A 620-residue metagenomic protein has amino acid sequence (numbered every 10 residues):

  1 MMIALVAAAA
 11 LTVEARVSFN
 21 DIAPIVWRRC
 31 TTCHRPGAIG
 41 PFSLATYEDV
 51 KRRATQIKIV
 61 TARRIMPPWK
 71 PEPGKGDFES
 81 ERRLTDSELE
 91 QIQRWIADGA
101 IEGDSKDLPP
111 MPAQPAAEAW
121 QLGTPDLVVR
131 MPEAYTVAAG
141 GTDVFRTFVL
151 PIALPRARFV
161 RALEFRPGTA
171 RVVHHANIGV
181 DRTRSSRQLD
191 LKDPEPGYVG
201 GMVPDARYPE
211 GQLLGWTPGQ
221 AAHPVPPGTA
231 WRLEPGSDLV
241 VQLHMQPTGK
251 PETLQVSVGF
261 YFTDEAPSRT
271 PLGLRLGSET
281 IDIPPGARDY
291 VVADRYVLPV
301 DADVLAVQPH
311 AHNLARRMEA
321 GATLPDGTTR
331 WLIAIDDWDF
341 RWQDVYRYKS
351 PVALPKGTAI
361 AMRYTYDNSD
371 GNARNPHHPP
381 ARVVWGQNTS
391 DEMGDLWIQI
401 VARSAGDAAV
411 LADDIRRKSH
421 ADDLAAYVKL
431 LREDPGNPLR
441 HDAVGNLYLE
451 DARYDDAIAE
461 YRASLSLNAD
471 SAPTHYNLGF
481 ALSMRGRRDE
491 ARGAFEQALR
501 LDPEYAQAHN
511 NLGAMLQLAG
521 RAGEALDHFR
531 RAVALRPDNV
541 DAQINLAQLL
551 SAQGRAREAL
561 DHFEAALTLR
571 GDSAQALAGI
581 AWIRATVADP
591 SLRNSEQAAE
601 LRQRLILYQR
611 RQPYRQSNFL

Functional and structural regions predicted by a protein language model:
A7-P155, G236-Q242, P247-G249: Aromatic- and Gly/Pro-enriched helix-to-coil junctions and flexible linker segments
A117-R403: His-enriched metal-coordination microenvironments in redox/metal-binding proteins
L439-E450, P473-M484, Q507-L518, D541-S551 (+1 more regions): Conserved alpha-helical positions within TPR/SEL1-like repeat arrays
T586-S595, E600-L620: Terminal, low-structured helical/coil segments at or just beyond the last alpha-helical repeat
